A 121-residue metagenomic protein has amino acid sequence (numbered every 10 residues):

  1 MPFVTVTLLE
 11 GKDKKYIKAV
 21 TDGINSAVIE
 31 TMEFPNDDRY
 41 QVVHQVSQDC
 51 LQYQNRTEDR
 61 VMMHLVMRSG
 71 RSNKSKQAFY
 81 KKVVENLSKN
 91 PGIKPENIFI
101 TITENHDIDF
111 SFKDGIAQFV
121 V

Functional and structural regions predicted by a protein language model:
M1-V121: Interaction-mediating elements
